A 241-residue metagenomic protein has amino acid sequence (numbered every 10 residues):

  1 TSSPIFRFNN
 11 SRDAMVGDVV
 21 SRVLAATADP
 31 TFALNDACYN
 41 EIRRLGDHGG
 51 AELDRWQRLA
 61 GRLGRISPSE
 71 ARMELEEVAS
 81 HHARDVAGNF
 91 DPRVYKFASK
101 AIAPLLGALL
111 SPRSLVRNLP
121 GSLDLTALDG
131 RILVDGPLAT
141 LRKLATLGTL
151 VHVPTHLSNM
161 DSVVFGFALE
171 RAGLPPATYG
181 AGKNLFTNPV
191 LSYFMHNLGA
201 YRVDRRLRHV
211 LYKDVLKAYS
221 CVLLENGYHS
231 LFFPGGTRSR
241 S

Functional and structural regions predicted by a protein language model:
T1-L231, G236-S241: Membrane-interfacial terminal anchoring regions of lipid-handling membrane enzymes
